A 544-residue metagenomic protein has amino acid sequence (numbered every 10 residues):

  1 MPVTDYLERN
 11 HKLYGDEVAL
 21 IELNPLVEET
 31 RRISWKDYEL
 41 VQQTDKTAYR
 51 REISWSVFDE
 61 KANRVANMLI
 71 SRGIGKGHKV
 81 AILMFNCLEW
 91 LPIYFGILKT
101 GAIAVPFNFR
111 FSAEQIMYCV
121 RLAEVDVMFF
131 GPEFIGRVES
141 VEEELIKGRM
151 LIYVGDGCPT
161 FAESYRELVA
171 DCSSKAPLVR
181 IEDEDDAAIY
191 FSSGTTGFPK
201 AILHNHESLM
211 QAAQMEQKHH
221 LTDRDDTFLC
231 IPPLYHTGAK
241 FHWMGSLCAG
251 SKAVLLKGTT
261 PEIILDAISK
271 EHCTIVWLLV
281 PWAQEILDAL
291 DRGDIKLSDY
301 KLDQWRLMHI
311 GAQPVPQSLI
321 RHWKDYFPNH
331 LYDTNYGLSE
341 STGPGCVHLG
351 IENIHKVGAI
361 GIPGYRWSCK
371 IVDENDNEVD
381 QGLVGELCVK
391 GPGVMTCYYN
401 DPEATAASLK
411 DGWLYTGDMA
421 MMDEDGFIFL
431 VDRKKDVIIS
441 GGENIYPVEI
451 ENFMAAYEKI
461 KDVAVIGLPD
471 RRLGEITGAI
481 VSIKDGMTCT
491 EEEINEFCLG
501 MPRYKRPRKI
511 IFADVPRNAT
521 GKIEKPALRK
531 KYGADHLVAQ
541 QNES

Functional and structural regions predicted by a protein language model:
Y6-E8, S71-R72, K99-E167, R180 (+1 more regions): Structural core segment of the AMP-binding/adenylate-forming
D16-V18, Y153, A170-F191, F198 (+1 more regions): Conserved pre-ATP/AMP-binding loop-to-beta segment of ANL
A19-C87, L91-F95, S112-M117, R166 (+1 more regions): Conserved AMP-binding/adenylate-forming core of the ANL superfamily
L23-R51, I135-D183, A289-G293, L537-Q540: ANL superfamily adenylate-forming
D59-R64, A188, I202-D223, I231 (+2 more regions): Conserved structural elements of the adenylate-forming
F111, M117, M128-F130, I268 (+8 more regions): AMP-binding/adenylate-forming catalytic core of the ANL superfamily
M210-T227, Y235-I275, A289-L290, K296: Conserved AMP-binding/adenylation subdomain of ANL enzymes
C248, C273-L278, L287-H355: Gly/Ser/Thr-rich phosphate-binding loop
